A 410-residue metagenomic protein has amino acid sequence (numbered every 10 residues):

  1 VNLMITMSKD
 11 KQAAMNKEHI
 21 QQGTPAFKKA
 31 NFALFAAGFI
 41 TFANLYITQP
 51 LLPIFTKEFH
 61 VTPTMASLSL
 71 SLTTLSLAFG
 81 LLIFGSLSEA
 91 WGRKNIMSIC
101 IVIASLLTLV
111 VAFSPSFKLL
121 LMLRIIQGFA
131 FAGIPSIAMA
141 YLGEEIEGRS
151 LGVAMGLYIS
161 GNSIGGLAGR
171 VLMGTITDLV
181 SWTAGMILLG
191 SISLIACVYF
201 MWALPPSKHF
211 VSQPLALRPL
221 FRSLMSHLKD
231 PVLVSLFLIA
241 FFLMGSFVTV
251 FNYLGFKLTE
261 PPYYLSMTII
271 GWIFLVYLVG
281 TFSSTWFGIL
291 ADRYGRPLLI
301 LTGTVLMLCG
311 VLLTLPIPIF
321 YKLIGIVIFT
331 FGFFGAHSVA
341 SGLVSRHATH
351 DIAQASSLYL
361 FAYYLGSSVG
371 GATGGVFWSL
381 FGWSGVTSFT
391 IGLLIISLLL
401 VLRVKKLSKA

Functional and structural regions predicted by a protein language model:
N16-T24, P205-F237: Juxtamembrane intracellular "pre-TM" segments in multi-pass secondary transporters
H60, G92, F113-L119, A130 (+2 more regions): Helix-breaking motifs and short loop linkers at transmembrane-helix boundaries and internal kinks in secondary membrane
F79-K118: Conserved MFS/SLC helix-loop-helix module at the cytosolic interface between two early adjacent transmembrane helices
I96-L109, L298-L312, I391: Structural signature of the two symmetry-related core transmembrane helices
I103, L107-V110, K118-I126, F320-I328: Paired small-residue
L119, G148, L157-L204: Helix-loop-helix hairpin linking two adjacent transmembrane segments in secondary transporters
L123-I164: Cytoplasmic helix-loop-helix junction between adjacent transmembrane helices in 12-TM secondary transporters
P297-A340: C-terminal transmembrane helical hairpin of 12-TM major facilitator-type secondary transporters
